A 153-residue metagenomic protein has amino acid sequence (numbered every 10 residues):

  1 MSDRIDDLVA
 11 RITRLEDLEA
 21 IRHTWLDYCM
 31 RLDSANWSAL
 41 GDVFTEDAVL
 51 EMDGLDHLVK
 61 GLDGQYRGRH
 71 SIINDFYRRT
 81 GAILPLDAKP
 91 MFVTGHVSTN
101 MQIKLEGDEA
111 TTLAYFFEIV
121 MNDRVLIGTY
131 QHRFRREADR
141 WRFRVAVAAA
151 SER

Functional and structural regions predicted by a protein language model:
M1-M30, S34-S38, D42, E46: Short, low-complexity N-terminal intrinsically disordered segments enriched in polar/charged residues
D3, E109-L113, I127-R153: Short beta-strand edge/turn micro-motifs at domain boundaries
R11, L15, D63-Y66, M121: Charge-dense, low-complexity intrinsically disordered segments
W25, S98-N100, T129-Q131: Extracellular structured ligand-interaction cores
L32, F44-T45, M52, F116-E118 (+1 more regions): Short beta-strand segments enriched in hydrophobic/aromatic residues within well-folded beta-rich domains
S38-T112: A solvent-exposed, acidic/Ser-Thr-rich amphipathic alpha-helical stretch
E118-V125: Short, cysteine-centered beta-strand-loop-beta hairpins and adjacent loop/turn segments enriched in charged/polar
